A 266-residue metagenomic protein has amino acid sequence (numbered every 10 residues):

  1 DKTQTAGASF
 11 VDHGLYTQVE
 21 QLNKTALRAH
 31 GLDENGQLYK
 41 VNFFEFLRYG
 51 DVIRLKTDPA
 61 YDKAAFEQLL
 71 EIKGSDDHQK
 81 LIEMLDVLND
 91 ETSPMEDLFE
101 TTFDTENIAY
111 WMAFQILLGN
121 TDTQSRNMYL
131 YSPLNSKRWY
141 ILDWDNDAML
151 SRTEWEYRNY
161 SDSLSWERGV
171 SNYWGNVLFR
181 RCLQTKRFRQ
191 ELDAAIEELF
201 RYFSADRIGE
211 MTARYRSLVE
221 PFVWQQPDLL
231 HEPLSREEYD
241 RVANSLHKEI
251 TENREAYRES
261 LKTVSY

Functional and structural regions predicted by a protein language model:
D1-Y266: Phosphate/dinucleotide-binding and metal-coordinating scaffold of catalytic cores in nucleotide-dependent enzymes
